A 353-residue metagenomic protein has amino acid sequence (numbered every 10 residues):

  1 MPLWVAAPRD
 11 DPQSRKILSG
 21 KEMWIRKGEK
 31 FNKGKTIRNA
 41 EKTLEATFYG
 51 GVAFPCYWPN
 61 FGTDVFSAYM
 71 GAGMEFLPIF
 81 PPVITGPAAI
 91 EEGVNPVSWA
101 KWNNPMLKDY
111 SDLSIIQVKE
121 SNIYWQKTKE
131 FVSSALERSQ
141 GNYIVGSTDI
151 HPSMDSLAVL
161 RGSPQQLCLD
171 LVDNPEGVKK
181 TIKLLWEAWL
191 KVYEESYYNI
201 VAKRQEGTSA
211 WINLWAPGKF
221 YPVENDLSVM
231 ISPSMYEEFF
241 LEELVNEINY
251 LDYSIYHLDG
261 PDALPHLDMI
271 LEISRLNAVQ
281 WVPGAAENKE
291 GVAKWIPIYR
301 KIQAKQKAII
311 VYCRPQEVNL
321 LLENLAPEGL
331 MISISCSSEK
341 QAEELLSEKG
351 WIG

Functional and structural regions predicted by a protein language model:
M1-K27, T36-T43, G50-P59, G73 (+2 more regions): Active-site loop segments of alpha/beta catalytic cores
D11-P12, V65, L113: Short linear motifs in intrinsically disordered/low-complexity regions
A40-L44, I79-V83: A hydrophobic membrane-anchoring feature enriched in long, contiguous, low-charge segments that mark signal-anchor
F48-Y49, Y69-G71, I84, E91: Intrinsically disordered, low-complexity segments enriched in small/polar residues
T63-P78: Short, compact, well-ordered microdomains
F80-E130: A gly/proline- and charged-residue-enriched helix-loop-helix capping module
